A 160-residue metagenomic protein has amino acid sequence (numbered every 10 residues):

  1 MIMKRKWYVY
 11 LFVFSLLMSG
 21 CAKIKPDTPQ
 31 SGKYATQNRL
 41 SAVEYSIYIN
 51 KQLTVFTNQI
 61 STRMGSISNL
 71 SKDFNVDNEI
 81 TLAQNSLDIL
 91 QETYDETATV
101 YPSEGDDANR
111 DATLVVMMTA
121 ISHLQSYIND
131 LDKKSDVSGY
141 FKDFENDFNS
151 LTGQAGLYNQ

Functional and structural regions predicted by a protein language model:
M1-I2: Short, Lys/Arg-enriched N-terminal segments with co-localized hydrophobic residues within the first ~10-30 amino acids
R5-L11: Sec-dependent signal peptide recognition, specifically the positively charged N-region followed immediately by
L17-G20: C-terminal motif of bacterial Sec signal peptides marking the signal peptidase cleavage site
A22-I24: Bacterial signal peptide processing site
S31-N78, M118-Q160: C-terminal amphipathic alpha-helix
D77-V115, Q160: Short, solvent-exposed, charged loop/turn and helix-capping segments that join or cap alpha-helices on peripheral
